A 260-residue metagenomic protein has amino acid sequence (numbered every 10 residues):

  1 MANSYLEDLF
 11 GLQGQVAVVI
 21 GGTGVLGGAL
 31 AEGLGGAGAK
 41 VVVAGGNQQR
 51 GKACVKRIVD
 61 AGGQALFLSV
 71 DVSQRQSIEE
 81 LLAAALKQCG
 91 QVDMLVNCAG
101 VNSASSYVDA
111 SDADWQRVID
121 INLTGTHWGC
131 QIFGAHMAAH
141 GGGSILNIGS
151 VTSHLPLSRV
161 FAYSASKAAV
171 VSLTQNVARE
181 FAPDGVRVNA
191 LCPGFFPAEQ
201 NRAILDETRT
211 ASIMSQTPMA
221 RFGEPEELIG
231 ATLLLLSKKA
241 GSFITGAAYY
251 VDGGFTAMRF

Functional and structural regions predicted by a protein language model:
T23-G24, N47: Conserved glycine-rich cofactor-binding loop
S106-Y107, S111-I119, N201, I213: Substrate-binding pocket helix/loop in short-chain dehydrogenase/reductase
A110, P156-S164, N176: Active-site loop-to-helix junction immediately N-terminal to the catalytic Tyr of the SDR YXXXK motif in Rossmann-fold
H127, F222-V251, T256: C-terminal substrate-recognition "lid" of short-chain dehydrogenase/reductases
C130, S166, T174: Active-site helix of classical SDR
A135, R179-P183, S242: Alpha-helical segment proximal to the catalytic Tyr-Lys
S150: Residue(s) in the substrate-gating loop at a strand-loop-helix junction that position the organic substrate next
